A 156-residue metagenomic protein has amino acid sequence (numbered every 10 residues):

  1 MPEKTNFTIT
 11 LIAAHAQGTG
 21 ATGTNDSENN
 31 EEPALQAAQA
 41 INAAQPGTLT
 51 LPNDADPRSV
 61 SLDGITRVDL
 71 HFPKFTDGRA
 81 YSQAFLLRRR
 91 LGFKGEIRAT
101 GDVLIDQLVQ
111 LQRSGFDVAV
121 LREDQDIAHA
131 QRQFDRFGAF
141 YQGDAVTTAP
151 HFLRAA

Functional and structural regions predicted by a protein language model:
M1-A44: N-terminal, charge-rich interaction modules
D26-S27, L35-D56, D69, R132 (+1 more regions): Active-site pocket-lining/capping segments in soluble small-molecule metabolic enzymes
Q39, A84-G92: Surface-exposed amphipathic alpha-helices with a cationic face
P46-L87: Glycine/Thr-rich beta-alpha phosphate-binding loop at enzyme active sites
P57-V60, I105-V118: Catalytic cores of alpha/beta
E96-I105: Glycine-rich beta-to-alpha transition loops that act as phosphate-gripper elements at the mouths of alpha/beta enzyme
F116-F134: Glycine-rich phosphate-binding active-site loops on the catalytic face of alpha/beta enzymes
H129-F152: C-terminal helical cap(s) of enzyme catalytic domains, especially alpha/beta-barrels
